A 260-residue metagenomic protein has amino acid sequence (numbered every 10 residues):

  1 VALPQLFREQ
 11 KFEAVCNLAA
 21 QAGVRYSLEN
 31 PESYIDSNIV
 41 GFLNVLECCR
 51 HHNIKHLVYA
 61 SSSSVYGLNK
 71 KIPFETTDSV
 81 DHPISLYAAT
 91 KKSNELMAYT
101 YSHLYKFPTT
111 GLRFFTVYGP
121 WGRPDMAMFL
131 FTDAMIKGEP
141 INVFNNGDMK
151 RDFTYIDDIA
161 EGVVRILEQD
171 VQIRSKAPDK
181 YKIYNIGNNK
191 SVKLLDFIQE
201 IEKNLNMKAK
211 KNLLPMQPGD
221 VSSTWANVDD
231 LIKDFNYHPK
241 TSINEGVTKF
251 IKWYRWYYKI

Functional and structural regions predicted by a protein language model:
V1-V117, A160, Y237, K249-K252 (+1 more regions): N-terminal Rossmann-like NAD(P)+-binding domain of SDR-like oxidoreductases, especially those catalyzing
Y26-S27, L68-K70, W121, F153 (+1 more regions): Short glycine-/acidic-enriched loop or helix-start segments at secondary-structure transitions that form or flank
L86, N94, P124, L194 (+1 more regions): Conserved donor sugar-nucleotide recognition element shared by glycan-biosynthetic enzymes
S93, M97, Y101, F131 (+2 more regions): Hydrophobic alpha-helix immediately C-terminal to the catalytic Tyr-X-X-X-Lys motif of short-chain
M135-I260: C-terminal substrate-binding subdomain of Rossmann-fold SDR/epimerase-dehydratase oxidoreductases
